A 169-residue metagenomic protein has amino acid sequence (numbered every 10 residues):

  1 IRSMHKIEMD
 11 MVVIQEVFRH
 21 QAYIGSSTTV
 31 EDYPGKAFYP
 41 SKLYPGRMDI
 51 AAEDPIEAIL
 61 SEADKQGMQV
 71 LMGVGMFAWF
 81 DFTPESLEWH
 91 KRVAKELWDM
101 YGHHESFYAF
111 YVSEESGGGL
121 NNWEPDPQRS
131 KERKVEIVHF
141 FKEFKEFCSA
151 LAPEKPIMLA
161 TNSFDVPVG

Functional and structural regions predicted by a protein language model:
I1-G169: Glycan-processing catalytic domains of CAZymes
